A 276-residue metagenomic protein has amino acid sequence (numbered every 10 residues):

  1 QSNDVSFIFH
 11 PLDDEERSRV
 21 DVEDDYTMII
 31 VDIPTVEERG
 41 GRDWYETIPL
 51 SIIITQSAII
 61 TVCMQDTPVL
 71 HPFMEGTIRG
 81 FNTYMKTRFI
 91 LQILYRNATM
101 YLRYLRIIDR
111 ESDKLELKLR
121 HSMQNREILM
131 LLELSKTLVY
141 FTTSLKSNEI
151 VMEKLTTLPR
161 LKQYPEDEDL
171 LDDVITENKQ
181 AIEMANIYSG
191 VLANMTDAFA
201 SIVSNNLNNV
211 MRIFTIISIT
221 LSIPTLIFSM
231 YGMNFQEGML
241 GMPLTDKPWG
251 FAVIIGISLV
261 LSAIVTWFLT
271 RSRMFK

Functional and structural regions predicted by a protein language model:
Q1-L158, Q163-Y164, L170-D173, E177-Q180 (+2 more regions): Peripheral, non-transmembrane regulatory/ligand-interaction domains of membrane transport proteins
L155-E168, L192-S204: Long amphipathic alpha-helical coiled-coil segments
K179-K276: Hydrophobic alpha-helical transmembrane segments and their immediately adjacent juxtamembrane loops
